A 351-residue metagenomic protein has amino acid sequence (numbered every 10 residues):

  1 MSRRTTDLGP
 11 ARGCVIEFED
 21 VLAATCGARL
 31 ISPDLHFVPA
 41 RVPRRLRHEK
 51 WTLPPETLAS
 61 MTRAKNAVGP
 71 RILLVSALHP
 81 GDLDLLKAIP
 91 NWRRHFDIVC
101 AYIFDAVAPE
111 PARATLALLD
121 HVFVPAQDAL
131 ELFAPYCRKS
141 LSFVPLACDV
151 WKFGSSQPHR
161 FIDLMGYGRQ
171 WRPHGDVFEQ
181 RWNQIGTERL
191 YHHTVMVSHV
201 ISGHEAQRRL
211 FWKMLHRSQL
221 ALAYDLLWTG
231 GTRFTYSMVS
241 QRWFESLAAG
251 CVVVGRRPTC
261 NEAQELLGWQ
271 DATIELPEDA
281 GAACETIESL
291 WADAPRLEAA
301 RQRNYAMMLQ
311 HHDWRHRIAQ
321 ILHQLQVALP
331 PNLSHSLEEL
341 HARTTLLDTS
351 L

Functional and structural regions predicted by a protein language model:
M1-M61, A67-P70, V75-K87, P109-L266 (+1 more regions): Nucleotide-sugar donor-binding catalytic core of glycosyltransferases
M61-A67, P90, T286-L290: Short amphipathic alpha-helix with an adjacent loop that forms part of the alpha/beta core around
A77, N91-A106: Active-site proximal beta-strand in glycosyltransferases
I103, P145, P277: Short loop/edge segments at beta-strand edges and connector loops that shape dinucleotide/nucleotide cofactor-binding
V200-G203, T235, A272, D293 (+1 more regions): Generic anion/oxyanion-binding catalytic loop in active/binding sites
Q241, E278, H312: Residue-level signal for the nucleotide or nucleotide-sugar donor/cofactor binding architecture
A263-T286: Change "using UDP/GDP/dTDP sugars" to "using nucleotide sugars
C284-L351: C-terminal amphipathic helix plus adjacent low-complexity, charged tail appended to glycosyltransferase catalytic
